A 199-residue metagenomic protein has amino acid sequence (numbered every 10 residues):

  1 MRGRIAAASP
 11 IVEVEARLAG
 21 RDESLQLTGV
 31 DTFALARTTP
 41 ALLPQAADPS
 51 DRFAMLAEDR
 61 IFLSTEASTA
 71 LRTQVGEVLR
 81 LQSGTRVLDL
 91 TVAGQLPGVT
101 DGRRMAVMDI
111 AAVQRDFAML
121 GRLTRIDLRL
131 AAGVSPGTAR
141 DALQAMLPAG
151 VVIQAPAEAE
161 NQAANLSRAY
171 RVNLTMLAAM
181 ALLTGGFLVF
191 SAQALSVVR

Functional and structural regions predicted by a protein language model:
M1-R199: Alpha-helical transmembrane segments of bacterial inner-membrane membrane proteins
